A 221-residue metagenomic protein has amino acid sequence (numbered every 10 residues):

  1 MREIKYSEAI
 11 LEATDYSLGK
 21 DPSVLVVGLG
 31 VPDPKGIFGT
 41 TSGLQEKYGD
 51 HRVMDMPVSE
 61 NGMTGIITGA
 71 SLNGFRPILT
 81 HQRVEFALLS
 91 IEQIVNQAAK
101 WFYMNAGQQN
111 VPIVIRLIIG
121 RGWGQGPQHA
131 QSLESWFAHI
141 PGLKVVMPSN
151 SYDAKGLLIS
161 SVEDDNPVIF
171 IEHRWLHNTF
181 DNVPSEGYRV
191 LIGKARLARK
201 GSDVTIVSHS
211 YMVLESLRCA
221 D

Functional and structural regions predicted by a protein language model:
M1-P167, I171: Thiamine diphosphate
A9-Y16, G156-P167, L176-D221: Glycine-/acidic-rich phosphate or pyrophosphate-binding loops and their flanking alpha/beta elements
